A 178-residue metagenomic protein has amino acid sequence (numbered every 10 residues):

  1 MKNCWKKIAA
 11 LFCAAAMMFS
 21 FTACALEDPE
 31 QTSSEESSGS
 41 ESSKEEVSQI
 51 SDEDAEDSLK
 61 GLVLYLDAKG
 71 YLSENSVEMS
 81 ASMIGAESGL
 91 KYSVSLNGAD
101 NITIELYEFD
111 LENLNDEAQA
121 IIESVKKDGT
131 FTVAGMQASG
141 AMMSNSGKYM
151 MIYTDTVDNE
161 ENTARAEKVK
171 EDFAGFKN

Functional and structural regions predicted by a protein language model:
M1-F12: Bacterial N-terminal signal peptides that target proteins for export
K6-K7, S20-S43: Bacterial lipoprotein signal-peptidase II cleavage site
L11-S20: Bacterial N-terminal signal peptides
S33-K69: N-terminal low-complexity, Pro/Thr/Ser-rich intrinsically disordered segments that act as propeptides or flexible
D67-S82, E171-N178: Short secondary-structure junctions
E74-T103: Secretory pathway targeting signatures of secreted, lumenal, and periplasmic proteins
G98-E117: A short acidic-to-branched-hydrophobic micro-motif
G129-N178: A short, solvent-exposed beta-edge/loop patch
